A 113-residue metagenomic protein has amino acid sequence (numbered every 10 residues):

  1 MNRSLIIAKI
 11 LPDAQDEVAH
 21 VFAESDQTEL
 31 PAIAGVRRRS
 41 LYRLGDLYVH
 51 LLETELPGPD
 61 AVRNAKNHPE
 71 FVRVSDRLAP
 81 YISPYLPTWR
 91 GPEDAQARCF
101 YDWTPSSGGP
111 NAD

Functional and structural regions predicted by a protein language model:
M1-P12: Short glycine-/aliphatic-rich beta-strand segments at the starts of folded cytosolic domains
I6, V18, H50: Hydrophobic pocket/interface hotspot
I10-R37: Short amphipathic alpha-helical segments
P12, L47-Y48, T54-D60: Short, charged/polar surface micro-motifs in flexible loops or helix N-caps
Q27-R37, E55-P92: An amphipathic, aromatic/His-enriched active-site/gating alpha helix that lines ligand/cofactor pockets
S40, L51: Short, surface-exposed charged micro-motifs
Y85-D113: Short, low-order "capping/linker" segments at domain edges
